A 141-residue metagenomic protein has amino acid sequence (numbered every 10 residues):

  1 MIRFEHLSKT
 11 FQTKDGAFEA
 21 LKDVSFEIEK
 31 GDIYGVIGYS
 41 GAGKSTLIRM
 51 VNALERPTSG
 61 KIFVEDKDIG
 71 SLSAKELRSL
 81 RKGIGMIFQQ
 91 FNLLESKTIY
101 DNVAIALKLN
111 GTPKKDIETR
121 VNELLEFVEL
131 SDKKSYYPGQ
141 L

Functional and structural regions predicted by a protein language model:
I37-Y39: The feature captures the beta-strand-to-loop junction immediately N-terminal to the Walker
N52: Helix-to-loop junction immediately C-terminal to a conserved catalytic motif
G60-D68, L80, R120: Conserved ABC transporter NBD signature motif
K67-D68, A104, K108-K133: Conserved ABC ATPase "signature" region
I69-G85, K114: ABC ATPase NBD coupling module
S96-I105: Short coil-to-helix segment of the ABC ATPase nucleotide-binding domain corresponding to the Q-loop/switch region
Y136-L141: Conserved ABC ATPase signature
